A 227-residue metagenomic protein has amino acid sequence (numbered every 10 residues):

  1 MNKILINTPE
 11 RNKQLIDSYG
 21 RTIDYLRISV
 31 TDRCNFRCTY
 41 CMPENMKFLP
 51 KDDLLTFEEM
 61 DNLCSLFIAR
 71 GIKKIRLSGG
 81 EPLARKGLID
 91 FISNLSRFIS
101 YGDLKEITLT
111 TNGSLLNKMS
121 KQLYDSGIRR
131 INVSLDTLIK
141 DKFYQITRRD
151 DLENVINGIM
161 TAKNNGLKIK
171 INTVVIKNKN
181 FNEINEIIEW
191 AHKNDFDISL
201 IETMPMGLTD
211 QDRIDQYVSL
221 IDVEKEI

Functional and structural regions predicted by a protein language model:
N2-I107: Conserved alpha-helical substructure of the radical SAM core
I28, S93, N185, I221 (+1 more regions): Active-site phosphate/pyrophosphate- and oxyanion-stabilizing loops and adjacent acidic/basic residues in soluble
T31, P43-E44, S134-D136, I201-T203: Generic beta-structure capping elements
M46-P50, I139-I146, G207-Q211: A short acidic, helix-capping loop that chelates divalent metal ions and anchors anionic groups
L54-F57, R149, I214-Y217, I221: Short, conserved loop/turn and helix-capping segments at secondary-structure boundaries that abut family-defining
F57-L77, A84-I201: Radical SAM/AdoMet-radical enzyme domain recognition
N165-G166, V218-I227: C-terminal accessory region of radical SAM enzymes
N178-K179, S199-L220: Flexible glycine/acidic-rich beta-alpha junction loops that bind and position SAM and/or redox cofactors in anaerobic
